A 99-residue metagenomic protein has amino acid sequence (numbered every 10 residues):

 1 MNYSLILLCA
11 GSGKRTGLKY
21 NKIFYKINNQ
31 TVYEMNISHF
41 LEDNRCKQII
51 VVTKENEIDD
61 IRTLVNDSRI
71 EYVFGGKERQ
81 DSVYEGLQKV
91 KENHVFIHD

Functional and structural regions predicted by a protein language model:
M1-L18: N-terminal nucleotide-binding beta1-loop-alpha1 segment
L5-A10, I23-K26, N36: A conserved hydrophobic helix/loop-capping motif in glycosyltransferases and polysaccharide synthases
L7, Y33, G86, H98-D99: Residue-level signal for inorganic ion chemistry
R15, I23-K26, E71-Y72: Conserved beta-strand positions that form and line the central face of beta-propeller blades
K22-I23, T31: Juxtamembrane transmembrane-helix termini in multi-pass membrane transport proteins
E34-E92: Conserved N-terminal catalytic core of the sugar/cofactor nucleotidyltransferase
H94-F96: Short aromatic/hydrophobic "clamp" motif used to bind/position activated sugar donors
